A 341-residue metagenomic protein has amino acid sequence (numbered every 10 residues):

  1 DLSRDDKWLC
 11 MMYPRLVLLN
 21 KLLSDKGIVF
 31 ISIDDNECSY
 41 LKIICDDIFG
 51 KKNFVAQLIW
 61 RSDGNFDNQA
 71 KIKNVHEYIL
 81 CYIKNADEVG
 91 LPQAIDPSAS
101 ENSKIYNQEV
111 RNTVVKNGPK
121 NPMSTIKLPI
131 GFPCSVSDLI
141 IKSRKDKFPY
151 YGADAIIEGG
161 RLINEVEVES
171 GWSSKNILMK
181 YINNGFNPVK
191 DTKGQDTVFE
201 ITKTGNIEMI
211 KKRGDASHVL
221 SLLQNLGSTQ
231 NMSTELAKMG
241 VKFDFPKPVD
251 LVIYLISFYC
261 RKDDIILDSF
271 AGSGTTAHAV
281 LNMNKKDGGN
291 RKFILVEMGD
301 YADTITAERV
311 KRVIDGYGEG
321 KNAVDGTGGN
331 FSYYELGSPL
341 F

Functional and structural regions predicted by a protein language model:
D1-I265, K292: Class I S-adenosyl-L-methionine
L2-D5, L9, N36-C38, V249-K321: Conserved S-adenosyl-L-methionine
S24-D25, N53, K286-N290, N322-G328: Short helix-terminating capping/connector loops at secondary-structure junctions
S62-N68, D300, F331-F341: Short, conserved secondary-structure transition motifs
V310-F341: SAM-dependent methyltransferase catalytic region
